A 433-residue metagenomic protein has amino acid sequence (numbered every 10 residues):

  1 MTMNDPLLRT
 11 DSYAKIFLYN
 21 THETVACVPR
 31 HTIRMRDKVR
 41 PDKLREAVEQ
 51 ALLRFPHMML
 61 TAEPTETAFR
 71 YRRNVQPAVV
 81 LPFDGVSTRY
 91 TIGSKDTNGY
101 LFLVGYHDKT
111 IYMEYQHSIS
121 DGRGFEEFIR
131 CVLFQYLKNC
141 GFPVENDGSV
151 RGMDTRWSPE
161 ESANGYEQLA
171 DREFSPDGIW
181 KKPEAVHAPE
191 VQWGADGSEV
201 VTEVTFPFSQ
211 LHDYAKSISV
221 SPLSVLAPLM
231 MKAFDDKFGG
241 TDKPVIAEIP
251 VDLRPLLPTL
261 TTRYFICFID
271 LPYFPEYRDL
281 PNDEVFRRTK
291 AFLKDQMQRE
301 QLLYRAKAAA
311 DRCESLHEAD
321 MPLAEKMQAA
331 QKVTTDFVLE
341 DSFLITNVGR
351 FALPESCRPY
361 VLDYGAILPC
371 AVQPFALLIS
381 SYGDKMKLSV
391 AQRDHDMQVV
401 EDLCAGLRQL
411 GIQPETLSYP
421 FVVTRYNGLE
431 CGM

Functional and structural regions predicted by a protein language model:
M1-A68, Q76-L103, D236-M433: Acyl-thioester-dependent acyl-group transfer interface
T2-A14, H107-T110, I119-E127, C131-D213 (+1 more regions): Non-catalytic, low-complexity flexible loops and terminal extensions
S12, S87, S94, S118-S120 (+13 more regions): Generic serine detector
R36-F55, E114-R130, V200-G239, L388-V390 (+1 more regions): Acyl activation and transfer enzymes in specialized metabolism, enriched for ANL adenylate-forming modules
P56-T67, D147-L169, H212-L229, A330-L344: Short, charge-rich amphipathic segments
A62-R72, L101, Y106-T110, E145-R151: Short, glycine/charge-rich beta-strand/loop segments that flank catalytic centers and engage negatively charged groups
I111, P222-L223, P244-V245: Alpha-helical scaffolds flanking conserved acidic
V132, Y136-C140, F234, L293 (+1 more regions): Short, well-ordered alpha-helical segments in soluble proteins
